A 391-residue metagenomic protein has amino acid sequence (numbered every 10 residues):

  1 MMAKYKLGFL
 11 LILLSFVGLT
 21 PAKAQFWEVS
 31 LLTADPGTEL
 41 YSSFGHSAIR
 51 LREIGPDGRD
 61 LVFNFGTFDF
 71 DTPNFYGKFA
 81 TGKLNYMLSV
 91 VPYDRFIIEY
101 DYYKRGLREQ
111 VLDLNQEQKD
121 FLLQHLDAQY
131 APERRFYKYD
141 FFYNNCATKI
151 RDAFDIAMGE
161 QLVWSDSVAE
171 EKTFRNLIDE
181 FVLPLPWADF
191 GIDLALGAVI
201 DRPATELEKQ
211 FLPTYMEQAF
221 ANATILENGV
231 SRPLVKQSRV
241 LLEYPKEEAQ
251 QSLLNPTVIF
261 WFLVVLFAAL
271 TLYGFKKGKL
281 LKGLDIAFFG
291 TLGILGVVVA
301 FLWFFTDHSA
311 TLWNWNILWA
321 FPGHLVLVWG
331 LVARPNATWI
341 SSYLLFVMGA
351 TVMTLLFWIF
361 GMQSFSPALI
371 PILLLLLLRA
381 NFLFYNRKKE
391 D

Functional and structural regions predicted by a protein language model:
M1-F9: Bacterial N-terminal signal peptides that target proteins for export
G8-G18: Bacterial N-terminal signal peptides
L19-A24: Sec/Tat signal peptide C-region and signal peptidase I cleavage site
F26-K104: Glycine-rich catalytic cores of cysteine/serine-nucleophile enzymes that process amide/ester linkages in cell-envelope
I98-K172, W329, L375: Active-site nucleophile-His-acid catalytic modules used for acyl/amide transfer and hydrolysis across diverse enzymes
F142-T214, N222: Soluble non-transmembrane domains of integral membrane proteins
D193-A287, G293, F304-D307: Non-cytosolic juxtamembrane linkers/loops that tether extracellular or periplasmic domains to nearby transmembrane
A287-D391: Generic detector of multi-pass transmembrane helix bundles and their immediately adjacent loops in polytopic membrane
